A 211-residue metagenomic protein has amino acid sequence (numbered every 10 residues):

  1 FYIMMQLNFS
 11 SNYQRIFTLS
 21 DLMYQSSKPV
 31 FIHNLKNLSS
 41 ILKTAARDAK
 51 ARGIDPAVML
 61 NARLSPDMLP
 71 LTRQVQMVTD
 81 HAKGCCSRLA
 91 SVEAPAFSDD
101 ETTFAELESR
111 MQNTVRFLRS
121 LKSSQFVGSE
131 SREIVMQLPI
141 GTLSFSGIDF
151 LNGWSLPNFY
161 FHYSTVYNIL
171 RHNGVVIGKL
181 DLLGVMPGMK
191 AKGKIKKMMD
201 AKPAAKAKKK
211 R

Functional and structural regions predicted by a protein language model:
F1-F17: Short, intrinsically disordered or compositionally biased N-terminal tails of bacterial proteins
D21-T44, A57, R63-S87, Q112: Aromatic-residue-lined binding/catalytic grooves and analogous aromatic/hydrophobic interfacial grooves in multimeric
L38-R52, Y163-V166, L170: Long, well-ordered alpha-helical segments
K50-N61, S120-L151, L183-V185: Acidic interhelical loop/turn segments
L60-A94, T142-D181: Short, contiguous alpha-helical
K83-Q125: Helix-adjacent hinge/juxtasegments
I177-G193: Short, highly charged C-terminal tails/helix-capping segments
K192-R211: Polybasic, lysine-enriched low-complexity intrinsically disordered terminal tails
